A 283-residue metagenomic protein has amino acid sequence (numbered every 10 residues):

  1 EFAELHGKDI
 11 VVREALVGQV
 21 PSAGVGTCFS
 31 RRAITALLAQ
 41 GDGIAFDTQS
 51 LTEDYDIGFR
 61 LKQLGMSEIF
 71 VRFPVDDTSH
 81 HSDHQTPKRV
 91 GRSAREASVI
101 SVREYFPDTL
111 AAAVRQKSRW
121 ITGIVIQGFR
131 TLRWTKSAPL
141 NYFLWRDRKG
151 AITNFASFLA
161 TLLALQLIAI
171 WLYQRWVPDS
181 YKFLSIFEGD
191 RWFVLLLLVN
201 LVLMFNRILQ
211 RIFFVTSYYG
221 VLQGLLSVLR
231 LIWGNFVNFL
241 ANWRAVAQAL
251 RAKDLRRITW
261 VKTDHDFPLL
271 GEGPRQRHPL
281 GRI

Functional and structural regions predicted by a protein language model:
E1-L51, R60-Q63, D83, K88-E96 (+2 more regions): Long helical/loop segments within the catalytic core of UDP-sugar-dependent glycosyltransferases, especially the large
Q19-F29, Q63-V71, W243-V246, L270-P279: Noncatalytic linker/hinge segments flanking ATPase motor cores
A36, G41-I44, I69-R72, G128 (+3 more regions): Secondary-structure transition/capping residues
A39-Q40, D77-S98, A252-R257, R275-G281: Intrinsically disordered, low-complexity coil segments
D47-S50, V71, V75-H80: Short, surface-exposed recognition loops and adjoining beta-strand edges that mediate ligand/DNA contacts, enriched
D56: Cell-envelope/extracellular polymer assembly enzymes that use nucleotide-activated donors
G65, F70, D76, H84-F183: Long, K/E/R/D-enriched contiguous segments that form extended
R133-I283: Juxtamembrane C-terminal module of membrane proteins
